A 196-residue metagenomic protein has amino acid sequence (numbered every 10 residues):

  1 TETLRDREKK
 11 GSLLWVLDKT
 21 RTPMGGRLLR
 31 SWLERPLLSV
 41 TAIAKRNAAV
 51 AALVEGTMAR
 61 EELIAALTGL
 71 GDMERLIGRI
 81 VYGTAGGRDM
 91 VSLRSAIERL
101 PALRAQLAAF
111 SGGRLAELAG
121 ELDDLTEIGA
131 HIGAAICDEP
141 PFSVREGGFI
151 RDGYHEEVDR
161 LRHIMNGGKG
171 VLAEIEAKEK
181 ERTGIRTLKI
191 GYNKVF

Functional and structural regions predicted by a protein language model:
T1-F196: Alpha-helical bundle segments enriched in helix-capping/polar residues
